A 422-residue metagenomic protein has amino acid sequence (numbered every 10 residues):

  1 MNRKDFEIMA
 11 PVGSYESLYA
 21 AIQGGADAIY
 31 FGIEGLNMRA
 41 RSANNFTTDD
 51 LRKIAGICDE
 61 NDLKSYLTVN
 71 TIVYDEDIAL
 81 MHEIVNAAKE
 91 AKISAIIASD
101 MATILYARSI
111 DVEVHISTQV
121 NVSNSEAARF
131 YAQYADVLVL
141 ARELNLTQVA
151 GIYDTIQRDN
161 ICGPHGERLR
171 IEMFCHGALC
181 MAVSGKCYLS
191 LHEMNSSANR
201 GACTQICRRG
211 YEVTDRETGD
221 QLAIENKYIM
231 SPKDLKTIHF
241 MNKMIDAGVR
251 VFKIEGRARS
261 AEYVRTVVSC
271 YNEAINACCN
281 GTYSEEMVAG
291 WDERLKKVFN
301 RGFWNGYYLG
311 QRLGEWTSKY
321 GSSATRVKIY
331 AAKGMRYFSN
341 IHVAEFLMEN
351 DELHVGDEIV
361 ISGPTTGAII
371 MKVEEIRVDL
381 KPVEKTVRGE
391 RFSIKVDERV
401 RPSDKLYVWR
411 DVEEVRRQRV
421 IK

Functional and structural regions predicted by a protein language model:
M1-G24, A28-A40, I54-A55, N61-T71 (+5 more regions): Surface-exposed amphipathic alpha-helical tracts and adjacent flexible/coil segments at the periphery of soluble enzymes
N44-D50, A79-I84: Charged helix-capping and loop-helix junction motifs
R52, S65-T68, I84, A98: Phosphodiester-processing cores and adjacent nucleic acid-binding clamps
M81-S117: Well-ordered mid-protein domain cores that form the structural environment of catalytic cofactors
S123-A128: Short, glycine/polar-rich helix-capping loops at beta-to-alpha or helix-loop-helix junctions that flank or form
